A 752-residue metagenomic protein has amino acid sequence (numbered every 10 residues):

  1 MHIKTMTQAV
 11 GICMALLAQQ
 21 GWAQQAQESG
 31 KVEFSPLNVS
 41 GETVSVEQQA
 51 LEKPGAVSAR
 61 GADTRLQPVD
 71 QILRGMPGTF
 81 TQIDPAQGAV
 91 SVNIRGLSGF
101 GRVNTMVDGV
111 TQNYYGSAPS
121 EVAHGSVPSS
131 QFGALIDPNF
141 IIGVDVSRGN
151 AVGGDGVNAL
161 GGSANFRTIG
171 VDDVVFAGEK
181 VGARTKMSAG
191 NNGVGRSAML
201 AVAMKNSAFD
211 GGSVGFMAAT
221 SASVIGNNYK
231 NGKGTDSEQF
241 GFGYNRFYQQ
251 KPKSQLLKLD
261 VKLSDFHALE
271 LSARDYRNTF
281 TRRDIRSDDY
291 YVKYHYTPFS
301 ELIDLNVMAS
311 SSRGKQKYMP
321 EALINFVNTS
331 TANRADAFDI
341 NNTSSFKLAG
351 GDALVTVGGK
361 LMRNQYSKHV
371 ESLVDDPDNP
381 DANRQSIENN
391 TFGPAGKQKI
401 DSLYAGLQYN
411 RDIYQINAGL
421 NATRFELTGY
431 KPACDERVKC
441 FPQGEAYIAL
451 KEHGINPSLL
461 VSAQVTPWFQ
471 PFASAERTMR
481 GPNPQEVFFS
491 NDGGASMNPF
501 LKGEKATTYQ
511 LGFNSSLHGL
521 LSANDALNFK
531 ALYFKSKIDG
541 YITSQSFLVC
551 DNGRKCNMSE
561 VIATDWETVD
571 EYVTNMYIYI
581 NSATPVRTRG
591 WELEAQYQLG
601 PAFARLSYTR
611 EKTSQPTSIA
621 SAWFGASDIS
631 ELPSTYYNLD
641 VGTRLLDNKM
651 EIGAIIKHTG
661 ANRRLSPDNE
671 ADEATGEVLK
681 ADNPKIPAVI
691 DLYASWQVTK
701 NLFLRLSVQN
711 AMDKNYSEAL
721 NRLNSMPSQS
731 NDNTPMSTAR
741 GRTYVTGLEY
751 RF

Functional and structural regions predicted by a protein language model:
E28-V174: Acidic, small-polar-rich N-terminal luminal/periplasmic segments of exported/outer-membrane proteins
Y115, K230-N231, M479, D539-S546 (+2 more regions): C-terminal beta-signal and adjacent terminal beta-strands/loops of Gram-negative outer-membrane beta-barrel proteins
I136, D155-G156, V171-V181, S207-S213 (+9 more regions): Short loop/turn motifs that connect adjacent beta-strands in outer-membrane beta-barrel proteins
K180-R184, G190-R286: Periplasmic-side early beta-strands and strand-to-turn transitions of outer-membrane beta-barrels
Y244-S367, L521, D525-L527: Outer-membrane beta-barrel domain signature, strongest for Gram-negative TonB-dependent receptors and also present
S264, S310, D352-L354, K360 (+4 more regions): Structural signature of Gram-negative outer-membrane beta-barrels, strongest in the C-terminal barrel of TonB-dependent
N306-Y318, F472-E476, G503-N581, P585-R587: Membrane-embedded beta-barrel scaffold of Gram-negative outer-membrane proteins
Y409-I416, T423-F425, A526-K537, C556-D668 (+2 more regions): Gram-negative outer-membrane beta-barrel transporters
